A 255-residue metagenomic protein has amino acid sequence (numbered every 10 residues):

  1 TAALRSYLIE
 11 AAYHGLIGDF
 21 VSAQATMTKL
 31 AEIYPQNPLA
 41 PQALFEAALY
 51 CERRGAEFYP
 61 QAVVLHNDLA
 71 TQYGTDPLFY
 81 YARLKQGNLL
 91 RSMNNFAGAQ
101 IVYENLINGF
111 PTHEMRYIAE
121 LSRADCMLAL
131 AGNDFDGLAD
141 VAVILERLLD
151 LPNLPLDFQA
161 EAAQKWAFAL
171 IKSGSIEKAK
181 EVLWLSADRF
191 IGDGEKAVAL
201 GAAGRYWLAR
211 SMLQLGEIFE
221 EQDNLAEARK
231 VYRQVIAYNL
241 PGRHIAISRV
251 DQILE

Functional and structural regions predicted by a protein language model:
T1-E255: Acidic, polar-rich low-complexity tracts and alpha-helical solenoid repeat scaffolds
